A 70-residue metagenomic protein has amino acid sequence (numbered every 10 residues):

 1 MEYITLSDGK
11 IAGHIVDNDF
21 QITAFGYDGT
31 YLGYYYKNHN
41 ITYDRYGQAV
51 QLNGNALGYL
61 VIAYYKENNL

Functional and structural regions predicted by a protein language model:
M1-L70: Intrinsically disordered, low-complexity proline/glycine-rich segments
